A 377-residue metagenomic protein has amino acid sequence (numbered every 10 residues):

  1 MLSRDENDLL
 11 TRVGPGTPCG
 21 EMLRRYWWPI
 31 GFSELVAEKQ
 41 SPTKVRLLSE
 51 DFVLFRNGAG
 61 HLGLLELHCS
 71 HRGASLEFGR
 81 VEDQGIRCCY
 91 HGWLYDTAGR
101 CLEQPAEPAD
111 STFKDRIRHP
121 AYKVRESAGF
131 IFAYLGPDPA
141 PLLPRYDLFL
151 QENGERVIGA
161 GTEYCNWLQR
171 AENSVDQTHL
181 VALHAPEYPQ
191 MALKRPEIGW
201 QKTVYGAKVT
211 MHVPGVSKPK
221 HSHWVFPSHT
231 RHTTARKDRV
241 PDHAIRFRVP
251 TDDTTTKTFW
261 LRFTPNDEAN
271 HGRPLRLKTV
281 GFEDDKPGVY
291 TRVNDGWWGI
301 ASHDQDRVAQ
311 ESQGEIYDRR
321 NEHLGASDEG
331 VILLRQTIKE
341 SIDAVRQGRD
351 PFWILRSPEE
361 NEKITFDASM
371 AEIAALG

Functional and structural regions predicted by a protein language model:
M1, G16, F32-E155, K220 (+2 more regions): Rieske [2Fe-2S] iron-sulfur-binding domain
M1-R24: A boundary/linker detector
P15, H61, F132, D138-G377: C-terminal catalytic domain of Rieske-type non-heme iron oxygenases
E21-M22, W27, L62, C101 (+1 more regions): Tryptophan-centered short beta-strand motifs
R24, R118, R125-S127, D242 (+1 more regions): A short, structural micro-pattern
P29-A37, S41-R46, P108-P120, Y188-R195 (+2 more regions): Short, solvent-exposed secondary-structure boundary motifs
